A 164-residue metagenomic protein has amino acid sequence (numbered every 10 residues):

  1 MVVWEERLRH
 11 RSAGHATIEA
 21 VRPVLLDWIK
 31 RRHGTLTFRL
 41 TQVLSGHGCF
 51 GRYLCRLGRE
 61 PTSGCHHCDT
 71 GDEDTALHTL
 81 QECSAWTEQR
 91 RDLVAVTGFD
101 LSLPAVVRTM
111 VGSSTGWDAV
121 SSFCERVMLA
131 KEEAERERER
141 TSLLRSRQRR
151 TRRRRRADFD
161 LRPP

Functional and structural regions predicted by a protein language model:
M1-L44: Acidic catalytic cores of enzymes that act on phosphate-bearing nucleotides/polynucleotides
W28-P164: Family-specific functional microsites
